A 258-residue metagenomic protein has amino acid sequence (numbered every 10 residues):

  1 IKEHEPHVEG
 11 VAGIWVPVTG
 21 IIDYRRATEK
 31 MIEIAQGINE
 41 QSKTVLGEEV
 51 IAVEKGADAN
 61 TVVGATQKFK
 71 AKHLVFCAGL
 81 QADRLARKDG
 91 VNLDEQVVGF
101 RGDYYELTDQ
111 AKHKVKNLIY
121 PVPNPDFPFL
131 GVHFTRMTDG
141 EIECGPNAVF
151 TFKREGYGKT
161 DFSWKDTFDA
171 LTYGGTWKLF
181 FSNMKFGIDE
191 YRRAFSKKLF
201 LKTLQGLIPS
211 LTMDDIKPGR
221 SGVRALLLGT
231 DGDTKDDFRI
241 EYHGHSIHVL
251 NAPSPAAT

Functional and structural regions predicted by a protein language model:
K2, D94-V97, D215: A short alpha-helix-loop-beta-strand transition element characteristic of N-terminal alpha/beta dinucleotide-binding
K2, K43-V45, K217: General small-molecule cofactor/ligand-binding pocket signal
K2-I38, T61, N183-I188, G244-A252: Helix-loop-beta segment of a Rossmann-like dinucleotide-binding subdomain
E3-V11, E54-T61, F69, L228-T234: A short, glycine/Asx- and small/polar-enriched loop/turn that sits immediately N-terminal to a beta-strand
I14-H73, C77, R84, T258: Helical element adjacent to the flavin cofactor pocket in flavoenzyme catalytic cores
V53-S163: Flavin-dependent oxidoreductases
K159-G175: Short, cationic low-complexity segments
A170-T258: C-terminal catalytic lobe of FAD-dependent flavoproteins
